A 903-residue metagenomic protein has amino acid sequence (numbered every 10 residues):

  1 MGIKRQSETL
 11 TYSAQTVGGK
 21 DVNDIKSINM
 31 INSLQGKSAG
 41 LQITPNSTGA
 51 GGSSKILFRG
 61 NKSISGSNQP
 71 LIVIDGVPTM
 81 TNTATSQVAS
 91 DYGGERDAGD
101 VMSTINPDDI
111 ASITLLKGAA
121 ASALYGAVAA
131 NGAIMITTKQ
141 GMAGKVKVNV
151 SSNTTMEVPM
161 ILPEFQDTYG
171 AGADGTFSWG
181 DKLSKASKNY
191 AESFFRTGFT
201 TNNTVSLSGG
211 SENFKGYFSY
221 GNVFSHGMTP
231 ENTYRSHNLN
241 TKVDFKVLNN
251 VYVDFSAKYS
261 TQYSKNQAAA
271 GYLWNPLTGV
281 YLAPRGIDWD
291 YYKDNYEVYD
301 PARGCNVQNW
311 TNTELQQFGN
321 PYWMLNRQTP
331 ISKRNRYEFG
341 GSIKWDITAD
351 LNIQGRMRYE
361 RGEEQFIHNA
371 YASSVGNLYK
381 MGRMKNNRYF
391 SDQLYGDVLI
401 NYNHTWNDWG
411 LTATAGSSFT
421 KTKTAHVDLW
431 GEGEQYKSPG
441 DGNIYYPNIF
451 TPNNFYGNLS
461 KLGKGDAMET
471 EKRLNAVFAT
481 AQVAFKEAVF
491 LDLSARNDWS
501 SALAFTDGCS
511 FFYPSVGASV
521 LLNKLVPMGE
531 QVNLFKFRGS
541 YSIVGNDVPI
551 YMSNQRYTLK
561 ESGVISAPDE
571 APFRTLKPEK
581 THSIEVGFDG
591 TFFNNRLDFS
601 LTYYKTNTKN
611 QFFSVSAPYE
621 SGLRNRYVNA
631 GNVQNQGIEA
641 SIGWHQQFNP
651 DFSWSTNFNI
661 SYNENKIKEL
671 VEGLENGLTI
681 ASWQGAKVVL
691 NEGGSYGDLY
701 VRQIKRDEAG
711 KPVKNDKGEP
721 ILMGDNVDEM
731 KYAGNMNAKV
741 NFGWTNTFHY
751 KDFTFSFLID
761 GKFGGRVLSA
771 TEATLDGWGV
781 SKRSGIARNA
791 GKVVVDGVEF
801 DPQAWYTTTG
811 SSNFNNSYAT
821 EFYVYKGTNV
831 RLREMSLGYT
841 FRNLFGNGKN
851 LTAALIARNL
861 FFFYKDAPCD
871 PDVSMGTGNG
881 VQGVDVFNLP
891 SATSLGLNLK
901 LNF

Functional and structural regions predicted by a protein language model:
M1-N240, F245-S260, E338, W345 (+6 more regions): Short, small/polar-rich motifs associated with maturation and membrane association, primarily at protein termini
N149-S184, V427-P439, V628, H645-M736 (+2 more regions): Conserved small-residue
T154, V158-I161, L183-Y190, T200-G221 (+8 more regions): Flexible loop and strand-edge segments within Gram-negative outer membrane beta-barrel domains
D167-A186, L273-W323, H368-G382, A425-K464 (+6 more regions): Surface-exposed loop/turn segments flanking beta-strands in extracellular/periplasmic regions
A191, D466, S500, K762-T852 (+1 more regions): Extracytoplasmic gating/loop element in the C-terminal half of outer-membrane beta-barrel translocons and assembly
R196-E212, Y220-F224, R235, P321-H368 (+13 more regions): Outer-membrane beta-barrel transmembrane strands
G227-N238, K246, K258-Y272, Q328-Y436 (+6 more regions): Small-side-chain secondary-structure face that scaffolds active or pore-lining regions
N326-Q328, Y456-A476, T558-S600, R626-N649 (+2 more regions): Outer-membrane beta-barrel signature, preferentially recognizing the C-terminal barrel domain of Gram-negative
